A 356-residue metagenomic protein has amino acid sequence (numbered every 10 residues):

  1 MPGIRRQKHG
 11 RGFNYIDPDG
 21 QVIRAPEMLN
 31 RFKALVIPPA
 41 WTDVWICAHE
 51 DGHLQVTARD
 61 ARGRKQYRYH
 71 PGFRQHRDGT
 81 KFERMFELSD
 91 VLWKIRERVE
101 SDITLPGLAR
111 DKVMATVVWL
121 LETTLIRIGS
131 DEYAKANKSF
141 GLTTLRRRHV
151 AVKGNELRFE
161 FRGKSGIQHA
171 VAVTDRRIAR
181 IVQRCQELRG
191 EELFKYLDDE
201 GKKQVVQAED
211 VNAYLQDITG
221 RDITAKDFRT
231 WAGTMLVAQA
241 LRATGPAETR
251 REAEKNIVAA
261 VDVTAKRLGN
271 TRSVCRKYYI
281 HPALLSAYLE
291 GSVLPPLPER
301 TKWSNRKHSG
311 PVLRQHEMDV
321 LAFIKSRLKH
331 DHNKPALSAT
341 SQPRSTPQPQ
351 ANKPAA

Functional and structural regions predicted by a protein language model:
M1-F140, T144-I257, V261-L268, R276-K277 (+1 more regions): A positively charged, amphipathic N-terminal helix/segment that binds anionic biomolecules
V205, A243, R250-A356: Acidic, low-complexity interaction regions
